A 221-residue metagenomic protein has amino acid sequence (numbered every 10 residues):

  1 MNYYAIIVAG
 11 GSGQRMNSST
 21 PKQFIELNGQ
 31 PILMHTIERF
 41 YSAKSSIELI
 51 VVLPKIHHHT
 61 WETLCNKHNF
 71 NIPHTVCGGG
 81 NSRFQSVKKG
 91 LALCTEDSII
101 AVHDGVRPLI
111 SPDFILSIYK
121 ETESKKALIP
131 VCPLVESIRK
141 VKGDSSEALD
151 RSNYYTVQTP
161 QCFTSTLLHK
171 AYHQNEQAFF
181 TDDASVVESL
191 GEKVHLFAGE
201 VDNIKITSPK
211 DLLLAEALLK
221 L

Functional and structural regions predicted by a protein language model:
M1-H59: N-terminal glycine-rich phosphate-binding loop and ensuing alpha1 helix
I7, L33, G90, H103-D104 (+3 more regions): Residue-level signal for inorganic ion chemistry
M16, F40, W61-E62, I118 (+2 more regions): Hydrophobic packing residues within well-ordered alpha-helices of enzyme cores
M34-D97, N175: Conserved N-terminal catalytic core of the sugar/cofactor nucleotidyltransferase
I47-L49, K126-A127, K193: Residues at the starts of beta-strands that form the adenosine-phosphate
N81-V141, Q158: Conserved beta-loop-beta/alpha segment of the NTase-like Rossmann-fold superfamily that binds/positions NTPs
E147-V157: A recurrent flexible, glycine/aromatic-enriched loop bordering the glycosyltransferase active site that acts as
T156-L221: Conserved alpha/beta core of the MobA/IspD/sugar-nucleotide pyrophosphorylase nucleotidyltransferase superfamily
